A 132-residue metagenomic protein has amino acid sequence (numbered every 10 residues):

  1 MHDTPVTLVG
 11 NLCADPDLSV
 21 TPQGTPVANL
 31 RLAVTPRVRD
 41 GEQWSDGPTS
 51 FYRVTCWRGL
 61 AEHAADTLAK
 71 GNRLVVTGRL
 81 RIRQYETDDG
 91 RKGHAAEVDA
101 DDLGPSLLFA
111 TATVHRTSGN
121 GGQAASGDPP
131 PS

Functional and structural regions predicted by a protein language model:
M1-T4, L18-G24, R39-S45, E62 (+3 more regions): Acidic, gly/ser/pro-rich intrinsically disordered tails
V6, G10-L12, P26-A28, S50 (+2 more regions): Hydrophobic core residues within well-ordered beta-strands of beta-rich domains
L8-L12, L32, K70-I82, A100: OB-fold and OB-like beta-barrel modules that bind single-stranded nucleic acids
C13, D17-S19, W57, R81-R83 (+2 more regions): Conserved positions in beta-strands of structured domains
D15, T35-R39, G59, R83-Y85 (+1 more regions): Short coil/turn motifs at secondary-structure junctions
T25-F51: OB-fold (S1/OB) nucleic-acid-binding surfaces
W57-G93: Beta-rich strand-turn-strand
A95-P105: A short hydrophobic beta-strand segment most commonly corresponding to one strand of the jelly-roll/cupin
